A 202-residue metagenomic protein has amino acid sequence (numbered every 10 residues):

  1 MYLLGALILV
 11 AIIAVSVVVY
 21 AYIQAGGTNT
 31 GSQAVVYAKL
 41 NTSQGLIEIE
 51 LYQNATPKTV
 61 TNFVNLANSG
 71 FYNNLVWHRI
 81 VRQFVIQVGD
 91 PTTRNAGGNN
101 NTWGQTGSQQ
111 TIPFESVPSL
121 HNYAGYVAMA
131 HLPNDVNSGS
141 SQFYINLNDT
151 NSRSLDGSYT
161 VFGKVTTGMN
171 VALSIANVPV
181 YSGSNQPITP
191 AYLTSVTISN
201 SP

Functional and structural regions predicted by a protein language model:
M1-P202: Cyclophilin-like peptidyl-prolyl cis-trans isomerases
